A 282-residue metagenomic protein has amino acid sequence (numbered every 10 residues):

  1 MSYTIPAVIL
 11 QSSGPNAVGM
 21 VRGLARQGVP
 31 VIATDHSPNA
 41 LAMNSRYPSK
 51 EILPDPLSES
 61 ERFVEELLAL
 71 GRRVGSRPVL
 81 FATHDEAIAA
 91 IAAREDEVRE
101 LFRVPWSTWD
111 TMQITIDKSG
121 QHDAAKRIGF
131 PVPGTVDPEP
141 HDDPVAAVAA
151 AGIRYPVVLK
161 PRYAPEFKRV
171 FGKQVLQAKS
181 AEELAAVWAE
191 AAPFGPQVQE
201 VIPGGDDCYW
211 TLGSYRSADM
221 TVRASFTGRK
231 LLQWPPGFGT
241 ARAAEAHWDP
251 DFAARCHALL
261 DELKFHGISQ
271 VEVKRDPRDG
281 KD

Functional and structural regions predicted by a protein language model:
M1-S107, H141-V145: ATP-binding N-terminal substructure of ATP-dependent carboxylate-amine bond-forming enzymes
G28-I32, V132-P133, P196: Hydrophobic anchor at the start of a short beta-strand that flanks the dinucleotide cofactor-binding loop
P48-I52, E97-E100, D123-A124, A151-I153 (+1 more regions): Short, hinge-like loop/turn segments at secondary-structure boundaries
P105-S107, F130-P131, F167-G172: Short glycine-enriched loop/turn motifs at secondary-structure junctions
W109-F130: Glycine-/Pro-rich loop/turn segments that contact NAD(P) or position catalytic residues in Rossmann-like domains
A125, T135, A149-F171, V175-A178 (+2 more regions): ATP-grasp fold ATP-binding core
A178-G237, H247-L263, K274-D282: Phosphate-binding site of ATP-dependent enzymes
G267-S269: A structural supersecondary motif
